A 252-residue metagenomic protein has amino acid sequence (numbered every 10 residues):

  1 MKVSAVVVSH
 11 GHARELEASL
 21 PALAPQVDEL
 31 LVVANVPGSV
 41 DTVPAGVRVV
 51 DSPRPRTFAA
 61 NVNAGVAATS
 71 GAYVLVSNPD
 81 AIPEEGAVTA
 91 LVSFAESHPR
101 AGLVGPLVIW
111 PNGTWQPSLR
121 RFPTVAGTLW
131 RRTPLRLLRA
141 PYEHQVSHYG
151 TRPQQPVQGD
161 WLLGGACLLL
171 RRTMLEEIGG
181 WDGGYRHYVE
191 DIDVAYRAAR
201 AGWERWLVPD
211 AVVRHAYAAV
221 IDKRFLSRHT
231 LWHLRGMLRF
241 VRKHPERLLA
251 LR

Functional and structural regions predicted by a protein language model:
H12-P25: Short, well-formed alpha-helical segments that are part of the catalytic scaffolds of diverse glycosyltransferases
D28-G38, R48-S52: Short beta-strand/loop segment that forms part of the nucleotide-sugar
S52-T69: Glycine-rich, basic loop-to-helix element that forms the pyrophosphate-binding segment of sugar-nucleotide handling
V74: Short aromatic/hydrophobic "clamp" motif used to bind/position activated sugar donors
I82-S118: Conserved donor NDP-sugar-binding/catalytic core segment of glycosyltransferases
P123-W161: Short, flexible, basic/aromatic active-site loop/helix in glycosyltransferases
P153-Q155, W161-G179, G184-V212: A short, conserved alpha-helix in the catalytic core of glycosyltransferases
V189-R252: Active-site-adjacent helix/loop segment of glycosyltransferases that harbors family-specific signature motifs
